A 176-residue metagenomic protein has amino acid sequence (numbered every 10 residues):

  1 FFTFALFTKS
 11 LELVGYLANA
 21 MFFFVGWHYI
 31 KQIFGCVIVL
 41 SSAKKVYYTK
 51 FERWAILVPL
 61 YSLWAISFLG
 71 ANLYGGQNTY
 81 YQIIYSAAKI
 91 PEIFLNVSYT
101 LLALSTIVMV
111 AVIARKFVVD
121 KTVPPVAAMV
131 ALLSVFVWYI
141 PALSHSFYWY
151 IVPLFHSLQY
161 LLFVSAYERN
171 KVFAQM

Functional and structural regions predicted by a protein language model:
F1-F7, V58-N72, V97-A114, M129-Y139: Hydrophobic core of alpha-helical transmembrane segments in multi-pass integral membrane proteins
A5-G70, Y74-E92: Membrane-interface helix-loop-helix junctions at boundaries between adjacent transmembrane segments
E12-G26, P91-A103, S144-Q159: Alpha-helical transmembrane segments
W27-Q32, L102-V112, Q159-Y160: Hydrophobic core segments of alpha-helical transmembrane domains in multi-pass integral membrane proteins
G35-K50, R115-K121, R169-Q175: Membrane-interfacial helix termini and the short, flexible loops that connect transmembrane helices in multi-pass
R53-I56, D120-M129: Membrane-interfacial loop-to-transmembrane alpha-helix junctions, especially the N-terminal start
A87-P91, I107-D120: Short juxtamembrane and helix-loop transition motifs at transmembrane-helix boundaries in membrane proteins
V108-V112, V130-Q175: C-terminal transmembrane-bundle signature of multipass membrane proteins, characterized by strong activation on
